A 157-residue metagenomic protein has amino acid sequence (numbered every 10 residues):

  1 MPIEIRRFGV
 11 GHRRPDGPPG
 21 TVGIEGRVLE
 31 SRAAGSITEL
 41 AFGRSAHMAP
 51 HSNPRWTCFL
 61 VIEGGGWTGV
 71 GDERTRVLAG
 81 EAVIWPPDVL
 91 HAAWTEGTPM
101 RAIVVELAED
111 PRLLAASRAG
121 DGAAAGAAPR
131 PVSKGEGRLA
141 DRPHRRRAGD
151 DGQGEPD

Functional and structural regions predicted by a protein language model:
M1-G35, V83, A115-D157: A short, N-terminal "cap"/entry segment at the start of jelly-roll beta-barrel domains of the cupin/DSBH fold
S36-N53: Conserved short histidine dyad/triad with adjacent acidic residue
M48-P50, T68-G69, W85, H91-G97: Short beta-strand His + acidic residue motifs that chelate non-heme Fe in jelly-roll/DSBH and cupin folds
R55-G66, G71: Glycine- and acidic-residue-biased ligand/ion/polar-headgroup-sensing regions
D72-P87: Short acidic-glycine-tyrosine-enriched beta hairpin
P87-L113: Ligand-binding loop in jelly-roll beta-barrel domains
